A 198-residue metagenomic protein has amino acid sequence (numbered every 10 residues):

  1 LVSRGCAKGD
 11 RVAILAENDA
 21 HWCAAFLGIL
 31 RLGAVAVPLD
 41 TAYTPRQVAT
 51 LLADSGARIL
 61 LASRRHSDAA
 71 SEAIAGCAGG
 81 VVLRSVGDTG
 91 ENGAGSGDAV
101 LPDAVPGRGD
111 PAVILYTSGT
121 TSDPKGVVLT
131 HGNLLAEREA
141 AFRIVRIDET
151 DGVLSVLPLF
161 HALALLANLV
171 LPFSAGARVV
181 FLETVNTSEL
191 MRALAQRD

Functional and structural regions predicted by a protein language model:
L1-R46, V156: Conserved AMP-binding/adenylate-forming
A16-E17, A34-L52, R64-H66, A177-R197: ATP-dependent adenylate-forming carboxylate-activation enzymes
N18, S85, D98-Y116, S122-D123 (+1 more regions): Conserved pre-ATP/AMP-binding loop-to-beta segment of ANL
L27-L32, D54, H161, V170-S174: Short hydrophobic alpha-helices that are characteristic scaffold elements of the AMP-binding
I59, R65-R108: ANL superfamily adenylate-forming
A112-E139: Conserved AMP-binding A3 loop
L135-G152, L159-D198: Conserved AMP-binding/adenylation subdomain of ANL enzymes
